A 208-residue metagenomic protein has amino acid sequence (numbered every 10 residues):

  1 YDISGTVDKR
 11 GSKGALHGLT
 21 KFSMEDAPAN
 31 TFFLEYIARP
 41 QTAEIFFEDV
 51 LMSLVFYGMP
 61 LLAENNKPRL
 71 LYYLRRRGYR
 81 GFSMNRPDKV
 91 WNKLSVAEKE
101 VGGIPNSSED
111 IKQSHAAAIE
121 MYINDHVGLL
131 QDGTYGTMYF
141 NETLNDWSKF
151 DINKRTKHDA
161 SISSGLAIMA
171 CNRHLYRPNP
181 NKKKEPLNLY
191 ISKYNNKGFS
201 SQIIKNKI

Functional and structural regions predicted by a protein language model:
Y1-N85, D125-I208: RNase H-like, metal-dependent nuclease domains and their acidic two-metal-ion catalytic environment used
S83-G128: Short alpha-helix plus adjacent loop in nuclease-associated cores
